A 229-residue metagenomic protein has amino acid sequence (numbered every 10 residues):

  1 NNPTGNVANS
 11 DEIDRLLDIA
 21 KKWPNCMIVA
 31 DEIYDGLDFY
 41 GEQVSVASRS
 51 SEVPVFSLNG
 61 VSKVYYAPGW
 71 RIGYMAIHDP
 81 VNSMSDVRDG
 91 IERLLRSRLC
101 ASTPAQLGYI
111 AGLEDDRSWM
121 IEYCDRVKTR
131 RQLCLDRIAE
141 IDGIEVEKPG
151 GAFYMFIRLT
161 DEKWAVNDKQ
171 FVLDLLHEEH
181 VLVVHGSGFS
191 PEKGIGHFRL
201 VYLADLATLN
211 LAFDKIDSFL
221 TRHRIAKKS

Functional and structural regions predicted by a protein language model:
N1-E42: Active-site phosphate-binding strand-loop segment of PLP-dependent enzymes
N2, D31, V55, G73 (+5 more regions): Generic structural signal for small/hydrophobic residues in well-ordered secondary structure, especially within
N25-M27, P54-F56, L182: Proline-centered loop/turn at the N-terminus of a beta-strand
A30, C124, R131, F213: Short amphipathic alpha-helical/adjacent loop interface patches that line ligand and macromolecule-binding sites
S51-K128, L135-R137, F219-T221: Conserved core segment of the aminotransferase class I/II
H78, E114, R158-T160, L203-D205: Residue-level recognition of strand-loop junctions within catalytic nucleotide-signaling folds
V127-K128, Q132, G143-E179: Conserved PLP-binding catalytic core of the aspartate aminotransferase-like
A165, D174-V183, F189-S229: PLP-dependent enzyme catalytic core of the Aspartate aminotransferase-like
